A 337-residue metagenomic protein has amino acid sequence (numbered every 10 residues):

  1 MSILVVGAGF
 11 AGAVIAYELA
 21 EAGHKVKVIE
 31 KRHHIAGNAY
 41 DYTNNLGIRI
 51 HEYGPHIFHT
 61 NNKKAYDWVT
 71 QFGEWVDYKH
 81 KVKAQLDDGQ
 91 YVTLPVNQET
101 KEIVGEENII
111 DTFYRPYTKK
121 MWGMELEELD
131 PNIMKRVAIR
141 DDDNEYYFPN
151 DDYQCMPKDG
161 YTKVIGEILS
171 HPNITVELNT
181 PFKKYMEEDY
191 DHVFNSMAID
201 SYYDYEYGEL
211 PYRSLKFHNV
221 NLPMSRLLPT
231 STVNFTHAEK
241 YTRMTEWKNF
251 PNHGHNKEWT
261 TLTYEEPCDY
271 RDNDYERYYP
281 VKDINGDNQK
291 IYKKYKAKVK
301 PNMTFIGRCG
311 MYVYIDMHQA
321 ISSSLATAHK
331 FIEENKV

Functional and structural regions predicted by a protein language model:
S2-V28, A328, I332: N-terminal Rossmann-like FAD-binding beta1-loop-alpha1 element of flavoenzymes
G7, K79, V176-T180: Short loop/edge segments at beta-strand edges and connector loops that shape dinucleotide/nucleotide cofactor-binding
G12-A13, I35-N38, Y314: Short N-terminal binding/cap micro-motifs at the start of the first secondary-structure element
A20-N45: Glycine-rich FAD pyrophosphate-binding loop
K25, R49, E74, N173-T175 (+1 more regions): Conserved beta-strand segments of alpha/beta enzyme cores
L46-N108: Dinucleotide-binding Rossmann-like beta1-alpha1 core, especially the glycine-rich loop that anchors the ADP
D87-H192, S196-Y205: Active-site/ligand-binding neighborhood in enzyme catalytic cores
Y190, S201-V337: C-terminal segments that line or cap access tunnels to active or ligand-binding sites in enzymes and enzyme-associated
